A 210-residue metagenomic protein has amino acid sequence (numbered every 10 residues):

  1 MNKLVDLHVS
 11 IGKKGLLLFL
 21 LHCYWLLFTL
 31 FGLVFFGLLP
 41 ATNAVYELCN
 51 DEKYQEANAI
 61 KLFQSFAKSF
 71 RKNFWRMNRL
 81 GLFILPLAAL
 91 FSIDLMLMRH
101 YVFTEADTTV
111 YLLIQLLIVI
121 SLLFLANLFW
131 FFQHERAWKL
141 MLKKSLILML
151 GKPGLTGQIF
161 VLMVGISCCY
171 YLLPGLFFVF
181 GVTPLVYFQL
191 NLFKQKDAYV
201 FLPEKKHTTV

Functional and structural regions predicted by a protein language model:
M1-L112, S121-V210: Helix-coil boundary and N-terminal low-complexity module in membrane systems
